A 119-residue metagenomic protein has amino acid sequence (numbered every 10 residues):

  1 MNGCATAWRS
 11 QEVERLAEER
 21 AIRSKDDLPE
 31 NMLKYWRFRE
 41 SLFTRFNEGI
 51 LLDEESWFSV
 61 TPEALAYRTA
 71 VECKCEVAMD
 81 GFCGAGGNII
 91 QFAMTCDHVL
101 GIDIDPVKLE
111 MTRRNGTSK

Functional and structural regions predicted by a protein language model:
M1-M79, M94: S-adenosyl-L-methionine
F82: Conserved glycine-centered beta->alpha loop in an early N-terminal alpha/beta scaffold
A85-D97: Conserved SAM-binding loop of SAM-dependent methyltransferases across substrates and taxa, primarily the Class I
H98-D103: Conserved SAM-binding motif I beta-strand of class I
V107-K119: S-adenosyl-L-methionine
